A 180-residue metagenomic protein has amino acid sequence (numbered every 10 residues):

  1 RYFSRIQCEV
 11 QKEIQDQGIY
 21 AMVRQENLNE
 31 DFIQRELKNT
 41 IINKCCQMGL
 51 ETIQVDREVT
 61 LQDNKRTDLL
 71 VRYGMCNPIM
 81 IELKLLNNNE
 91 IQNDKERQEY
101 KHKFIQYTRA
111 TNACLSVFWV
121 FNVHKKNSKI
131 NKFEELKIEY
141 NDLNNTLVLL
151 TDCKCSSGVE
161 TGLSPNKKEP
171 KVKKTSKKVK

Functional and structural regions predicted by a protein language model:
R1-V10, F118: Charge-rich (often acidic), low-complexity intrinsically disordered regions concentrated in mid-to-C-terminal segments
K12-D56: Acidic-basic catalytic patches of nuclease active cores, encompassing PD-(D/E)XK and other metal-cofactor nuclease
L50-I79: Active-site metal-binding core of divalent-cation-utilizing nuclease and nuclease-like domains
E82-L83, V117-N122, L149-L150: Conserved beta-strand segments of the P-loop GTPase G domain that flank and frequently precede/overlap
L83-D94: Short beta-strand-loop-alpha-helix junction that forms the active-site gateway of nucleic-acid-processing nucleases
N93-N112: Basic, amphipathic alpha-helical patches used to engage nucleic acids or provide basic targeting signals, exemplified
T108-Y140: Nucleic-acid nuclease catalytic cores
L143-K180: Non-catalytic C-terminal interaction segments of nucleic acid-processing enzymes
